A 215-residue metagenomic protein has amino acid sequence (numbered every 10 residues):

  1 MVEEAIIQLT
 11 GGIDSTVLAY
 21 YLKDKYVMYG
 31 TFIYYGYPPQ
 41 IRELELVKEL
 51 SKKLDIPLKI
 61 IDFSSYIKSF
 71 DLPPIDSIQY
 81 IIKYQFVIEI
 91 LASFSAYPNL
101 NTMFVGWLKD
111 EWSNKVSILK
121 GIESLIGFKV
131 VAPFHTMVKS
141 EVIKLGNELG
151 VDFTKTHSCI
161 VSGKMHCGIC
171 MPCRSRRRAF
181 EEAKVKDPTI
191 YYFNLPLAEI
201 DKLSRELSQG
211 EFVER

Functional and structural regions predicted by a protein language model:
M1-L149: ATP-dependent adenylation/nucleotidyltransferase module used to activate substrates
Q85, E89, K155-R178: Local cysteine-cluster metal-coordination motifs and their immediate loop/turn environment, predominantly Fe-S cluster
N99, E181-P188, S208-F212: Glycine-centered secondary-structure boundary/capping sites
T136-K139, V161, E182: Generic structural "secondary-structure junction" signal
L149-K155: Active-site and glycan-interaction determinants of carbohydrate-active enzymes
V161-K164, I190-P196: A short, charged, Gly/Pro-tolerant segment at domain boundaries
M171-Y191: Iron-sulfur (Fe-S) cluster-binding segments and ferredoxin-like electron-carrier domains, especially [2Fe-2S]
S175-R176, F193-R215: Short Fe-S-cluster ligation motifs
